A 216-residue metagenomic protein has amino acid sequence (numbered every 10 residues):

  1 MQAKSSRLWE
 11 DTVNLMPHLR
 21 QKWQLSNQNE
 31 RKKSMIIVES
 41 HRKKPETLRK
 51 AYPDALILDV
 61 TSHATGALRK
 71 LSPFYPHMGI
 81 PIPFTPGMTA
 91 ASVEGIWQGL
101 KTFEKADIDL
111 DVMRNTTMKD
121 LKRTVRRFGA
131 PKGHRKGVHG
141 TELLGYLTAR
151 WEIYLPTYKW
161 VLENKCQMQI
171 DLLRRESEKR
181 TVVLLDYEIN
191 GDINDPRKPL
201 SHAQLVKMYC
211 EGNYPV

Functional and structural regions predicted by a protein language model:
M1-R31: N-terminal amphipathic/basic-hydrophobic helices that include classical n-h-c signal peptides and signal-anchor
L19, W23, N29-V216: Charged, low-complexity intrinsically disordered segments
